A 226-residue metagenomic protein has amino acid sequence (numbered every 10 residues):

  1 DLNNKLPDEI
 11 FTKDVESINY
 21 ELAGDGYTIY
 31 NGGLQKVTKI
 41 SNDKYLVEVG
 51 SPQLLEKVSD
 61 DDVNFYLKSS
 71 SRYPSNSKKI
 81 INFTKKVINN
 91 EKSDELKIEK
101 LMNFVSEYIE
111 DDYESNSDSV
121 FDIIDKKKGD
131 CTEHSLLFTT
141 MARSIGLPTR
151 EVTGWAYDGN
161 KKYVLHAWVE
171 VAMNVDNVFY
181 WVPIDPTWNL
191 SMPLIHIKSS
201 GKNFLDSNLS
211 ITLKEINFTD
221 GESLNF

Functional and structural regions predicted by a protein language model:
D1-L55: Intrinsically disordered, low-complexity N-terminal segments that are enriched in acidic
I18, Y45, D122, A167 (+1 more regions): A broad, low-specificity signal marking well-ordered, structured residues that form hydrophobic/aromatic
L34-T38, K44, Y108-D111, D206-E222: Short glycine-aromatic motifs
T38-D125: Acidic low-complexity segments
S51, T153-W155, W188: A mature extracytoplasmic/lumenal domain signature
S59-D60, S144-L147, Y157-F226: Active-site rim recognition segments
N90-N174, M192-P193: Active-site neighborhood of thiol-dependent amide/isopeptide-bond enzymes
